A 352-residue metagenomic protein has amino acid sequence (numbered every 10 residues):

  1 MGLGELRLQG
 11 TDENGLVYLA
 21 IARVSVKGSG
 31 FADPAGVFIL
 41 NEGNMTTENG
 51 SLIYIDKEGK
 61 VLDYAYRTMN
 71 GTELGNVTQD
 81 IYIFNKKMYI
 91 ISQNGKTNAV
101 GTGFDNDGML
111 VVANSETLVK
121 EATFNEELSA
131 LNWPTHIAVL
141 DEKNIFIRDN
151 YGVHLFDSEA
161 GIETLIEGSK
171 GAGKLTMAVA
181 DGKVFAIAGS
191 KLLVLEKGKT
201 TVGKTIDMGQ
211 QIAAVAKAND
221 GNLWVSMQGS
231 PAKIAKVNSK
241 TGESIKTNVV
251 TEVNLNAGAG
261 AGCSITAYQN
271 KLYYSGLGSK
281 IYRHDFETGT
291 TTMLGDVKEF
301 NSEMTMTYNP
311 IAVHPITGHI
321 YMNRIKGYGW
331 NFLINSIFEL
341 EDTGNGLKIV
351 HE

Functional and structural regions predicted by a protein language model:
G2-L6: Exposed beta-strand face motif in extracellular beta-rich ectodomains
G10-D12: Conserved structural position at the C-terminal beta-strand of extracellular beta-sandwich adhesion modules
L19-G30: C-terminal edge beta-strand
G36-L40, K87-I91, N144-I147, K183-A186 (+3 more regions): Conserved beta-propeller blade signature
G43-T47, N94-F104, G152-H154, K191 (+3 more regions): Short glycine/acidic-enriched loop and turn motifs that connect beta-strands
K60-E73, T117-L128, A160-G168, K199-D207 (+3 more regions): A short beta-strand motif characteristic of beta-propeller blades
G71-I83, S129-E142, K170-G182, G209-N219 (+3 more regions): Repeated scaffold domains used in trafficking and secretory/extracellular systems, primarily beta-propellers
S264-F286, T292, V297-E339: Loop/turn-rich, solvent-exposed surfaces of beta-rich toroidal or solenoidal domains
